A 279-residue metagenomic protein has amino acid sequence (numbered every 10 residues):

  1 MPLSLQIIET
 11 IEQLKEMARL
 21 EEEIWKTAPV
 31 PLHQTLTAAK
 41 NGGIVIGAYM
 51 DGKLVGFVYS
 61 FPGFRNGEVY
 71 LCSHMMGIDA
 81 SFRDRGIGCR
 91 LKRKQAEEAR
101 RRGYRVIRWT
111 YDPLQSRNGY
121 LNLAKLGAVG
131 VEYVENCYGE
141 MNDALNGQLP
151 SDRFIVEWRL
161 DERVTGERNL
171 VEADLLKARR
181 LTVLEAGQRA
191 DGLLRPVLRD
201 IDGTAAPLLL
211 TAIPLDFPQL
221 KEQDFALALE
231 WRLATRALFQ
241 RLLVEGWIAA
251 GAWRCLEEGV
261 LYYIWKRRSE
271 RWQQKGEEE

Functional and structural regions predicted by a protein language model:
L3-A80, V134, W253-C255, R268: A conserved beta-strand-loop-helix scaffold within acyl/acetyltransferase catalytic domains
H74, T110, E157: A cross-family glycoside hydrolase active-site/sugar-binding cleft signature
D79, D112, P214: Residue-level recognition of the GNAT/N-acetyltransferase active site
F82, G86-K94: Conserved acetyl-CoA pyrophosphate-binding loop and the N-cap/start of the following alpha-helix in GNAT-like
A99-D112: Conserved GNAT acetyl-CoA-binding A-motif
L114-Q115, G130: Active-site-proximal binding-pocket segments
L121, G130-E279: Intrinsically disordered, low-complexity, positively biased terminal segments
L126-G127: Active-site-proximal glycine-rich helix-loop-beta segment
